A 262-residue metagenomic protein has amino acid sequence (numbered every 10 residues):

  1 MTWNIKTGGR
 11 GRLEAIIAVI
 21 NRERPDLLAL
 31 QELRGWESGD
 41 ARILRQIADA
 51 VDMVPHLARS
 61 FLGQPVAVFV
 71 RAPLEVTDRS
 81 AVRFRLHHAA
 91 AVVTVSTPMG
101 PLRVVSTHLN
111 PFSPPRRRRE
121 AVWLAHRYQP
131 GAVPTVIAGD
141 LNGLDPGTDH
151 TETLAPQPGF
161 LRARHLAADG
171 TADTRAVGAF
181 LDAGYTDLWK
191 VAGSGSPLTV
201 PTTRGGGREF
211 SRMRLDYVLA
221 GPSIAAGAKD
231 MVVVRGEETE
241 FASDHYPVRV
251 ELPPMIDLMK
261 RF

Functional and structural regions predicted by a protein language model:
M1-D49, G63-P65, I256-F262: N-terminal, active-site-proximal structural segment of metallo-dependent hydrolase catalytic domains
I5, L33, T107-L109, D140-G143 (+1 more regions): Active-site metal-binding loops of divalent metal-dependent hydrolases
L27, L102, P134-V136, D187 (+1 more regions): Short, Asp-centered acidic motifs that coordinate Mg2+ and/or phosphate in catalytic or ligand-binding sites
E32-V105, L109-F112: Structured beta-strand-rich core segments of catalytic domains in phosphoester-bond hydrolases
L62-V76, F180-G184, G206-A226, L252-P253: Conserved beta strand-loop-helix elements of the APE1-like EEP
F69-A72, V93-M99, A220-P222, S243 (+1 more regions): Active-site beta-strand termini and strand-to-loop segments that position acidic
S106-R117, A163-H165: Surface-exposed cleft-lining segments at the edges of enzyme active sites
V122-S211: Metal-dependent phosphoesterases centered on the DNase I-like endonuclease/exonuclease/phosphatase
